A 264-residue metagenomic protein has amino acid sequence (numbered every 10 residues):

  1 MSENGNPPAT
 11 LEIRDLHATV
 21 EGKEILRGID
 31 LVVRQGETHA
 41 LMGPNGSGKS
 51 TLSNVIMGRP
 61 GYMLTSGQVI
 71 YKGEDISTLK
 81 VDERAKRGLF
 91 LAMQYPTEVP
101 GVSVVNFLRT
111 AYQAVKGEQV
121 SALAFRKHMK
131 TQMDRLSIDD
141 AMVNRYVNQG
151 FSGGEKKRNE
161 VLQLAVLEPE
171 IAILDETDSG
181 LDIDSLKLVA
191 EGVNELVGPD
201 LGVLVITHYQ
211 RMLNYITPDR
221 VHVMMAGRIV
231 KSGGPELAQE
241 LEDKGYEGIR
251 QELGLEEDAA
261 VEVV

Functional and structural regions predicted by a protein language model:
L11-I13, L26-G28: Conserved structural motif at the start of ABC-family nucleotide-binding domains
M42-P44: The feature captures the beta-strand-to-loop junction immediately N-terminal to the Walker
Q68-R84, N148: ABC ATPase NBD Q-loop/coupling interface
T97-E170: ABC-family P-loop ATPase nucleotide-binding domains
E176-T177, D184: Walker B catalytic motif
L186-P199: Helical segment within the ABC ATPase nucleotide-binding domain
M224, R228-Q251: Conserved beta-strand-loop-alpha-helix hinge in the C-terminal portion of ABC ATPase nucleotide-binding domains
